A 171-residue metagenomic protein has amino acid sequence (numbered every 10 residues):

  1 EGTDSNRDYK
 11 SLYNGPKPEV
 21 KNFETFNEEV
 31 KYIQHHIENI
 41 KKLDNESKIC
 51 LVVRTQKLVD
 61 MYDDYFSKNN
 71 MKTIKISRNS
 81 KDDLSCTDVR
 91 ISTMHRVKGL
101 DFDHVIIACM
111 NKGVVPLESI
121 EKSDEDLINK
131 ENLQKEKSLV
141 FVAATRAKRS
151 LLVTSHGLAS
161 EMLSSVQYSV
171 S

Functional and structural regions predicted by a protein language model:
E1-K75, S80-D83: Helicase P-loop NTPase motor core
R7-Y13, G157-V170: A short, hydrophobic/aromatic-rich structural module that often spans a beta strand with its adjoining loop
P18-E19, K48-C50, D88-V89, H104 (+1 more regions): Residue-level preference for the first positions of well-ordered beta-strands
K21-N22, K75, I91-T93, V153: Structural signal for conserved beta-strand scaffold positions within catalytic alpha/beta enzyme cores
N45, S92-H156, E161-S164: Conserved helicase C-terminal RecA-like lobe
M61-N70, E161-S171: Short, aromatic/basic amphipathic alpha-helical patches
N79-R90, M94-K98: Conserved motor-coupling elements within RecA-like helicase/translocase cores
